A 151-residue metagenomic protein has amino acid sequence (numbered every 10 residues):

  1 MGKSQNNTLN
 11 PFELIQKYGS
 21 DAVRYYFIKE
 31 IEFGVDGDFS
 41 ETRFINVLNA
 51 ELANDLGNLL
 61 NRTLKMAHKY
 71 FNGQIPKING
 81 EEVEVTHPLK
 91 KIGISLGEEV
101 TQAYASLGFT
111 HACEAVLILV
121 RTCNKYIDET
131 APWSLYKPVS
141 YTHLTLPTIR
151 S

Functional and structural regions predicted by a protein language model:
M1-H87: Catalytic adenosine-cofactor/nucleotide-binding cores of aminoacyl-tRNA synthetases and other
G37-E41, S95-Q102: Short, charged/polar, low-complexity loop and linker segments that flank or interrupt alpha-helical bundles
L60-V100, V120-S140: Conserved, charged catalytic cores of large soluble enzymes
A105-S106: Structured binding/interaction patches within domain cores
F109, C113, C123: Aromatic-residue-lined binding/catalytic grooves and analogous aromatic/hydrophobic interfacial grooves in multimeric
T142-T148: Conserved small/polar residues in nucleotide/adenosyl-binding loops
